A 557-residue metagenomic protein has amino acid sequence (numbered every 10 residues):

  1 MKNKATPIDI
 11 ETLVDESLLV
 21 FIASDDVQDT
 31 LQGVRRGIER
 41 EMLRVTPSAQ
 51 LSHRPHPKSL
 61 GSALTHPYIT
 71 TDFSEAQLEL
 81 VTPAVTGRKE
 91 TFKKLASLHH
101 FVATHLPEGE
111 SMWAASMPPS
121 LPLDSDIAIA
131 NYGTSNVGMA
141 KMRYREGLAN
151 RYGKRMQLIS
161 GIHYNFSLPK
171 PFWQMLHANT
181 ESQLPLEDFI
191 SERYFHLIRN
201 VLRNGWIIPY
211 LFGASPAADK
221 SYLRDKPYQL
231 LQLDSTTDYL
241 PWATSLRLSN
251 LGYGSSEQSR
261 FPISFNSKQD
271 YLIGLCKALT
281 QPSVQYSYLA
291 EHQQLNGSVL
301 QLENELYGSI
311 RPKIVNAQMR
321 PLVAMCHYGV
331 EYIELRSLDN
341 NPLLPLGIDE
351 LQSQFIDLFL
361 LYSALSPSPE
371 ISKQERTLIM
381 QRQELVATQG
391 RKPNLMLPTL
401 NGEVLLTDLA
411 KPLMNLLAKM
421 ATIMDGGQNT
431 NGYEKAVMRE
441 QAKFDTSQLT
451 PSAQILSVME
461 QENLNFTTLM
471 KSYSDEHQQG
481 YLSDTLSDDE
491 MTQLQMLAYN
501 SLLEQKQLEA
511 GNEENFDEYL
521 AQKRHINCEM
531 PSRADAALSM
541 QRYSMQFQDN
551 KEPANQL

Functional and structural regions predicted by a protein language model:
K2-A149, M156-I162, F189-E192, H196: Terminal catalytic/cofactor-binding subdomain
S24, G138-K154, L158, S167-H327 (+3 more regions): Loop-rich catalytic cores of soluble enzymes, especially ATP-dependent carboxylate-amine ligases and other
G37, K93, S97, M139 (+7 more regions): Generic recognition of stable, solvent-exposed alpha-helical segments in well-folded globular domains
E41-L43, M156-P169, Y332-D339: Histidine-centered divalent-metal-coordination microenvironment in nucleic-acid enzymes
H53-H56, F92, S125-D126, L176-H177 (+3 more regions): Short conserved micro-motifs at the rims of enzyme active sites and ligand-binding pockets
P118-S120, A218-Y222, R376-V386, Y433-K443: A glycine-rich phosphate-binding loop feature that marks nucleotide/adenosyl-phosphate handling sites
C326-Y328, I333-A421: Substrate-recognition/cap regions that form aromatic- and gly/pro-loop-enriched pockets for small-molecule ligands
N429-L557: Extended, compositionally biased alpha-helical segments that mediate assembly or anchoring
